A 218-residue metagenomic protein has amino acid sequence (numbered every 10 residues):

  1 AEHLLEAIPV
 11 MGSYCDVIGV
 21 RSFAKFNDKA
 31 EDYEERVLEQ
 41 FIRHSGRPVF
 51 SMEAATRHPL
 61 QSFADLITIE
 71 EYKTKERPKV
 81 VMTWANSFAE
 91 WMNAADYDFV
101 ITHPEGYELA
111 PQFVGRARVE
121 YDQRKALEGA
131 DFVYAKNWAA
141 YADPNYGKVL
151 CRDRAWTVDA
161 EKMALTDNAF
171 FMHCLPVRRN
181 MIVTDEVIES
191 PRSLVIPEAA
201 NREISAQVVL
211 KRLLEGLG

Functional and structural regions predicted by a protein language model:
A1-E70, R179: Phosphate/diphosphate ligand-binding glycine-rich loop within oxidoreductases
V10, F41, W91, K162 (+1 more regions): Hydrophobic/aromatic ligand-binding patch that stacks against planar heteroaromatic rings of cofactors or nucleotides
G19-V20, V49-E53, H58, M82 (+3 more regions): General beta-strand structural signal in soluble alpha/beta enzymes
A30-S51, N145-T166, P191-R192: A short, gly/pro- and small-residue-rich
E70-A135: Glycine-rich phosphate/diphosphate-binding loop of Rossmann-like nucleotide-binding domains
Q112-E186: Rossmann-like adenosine-cofactor binding region
N168-F170, C174-G218: Adenosine-phosphate binding glycine-rich loop
